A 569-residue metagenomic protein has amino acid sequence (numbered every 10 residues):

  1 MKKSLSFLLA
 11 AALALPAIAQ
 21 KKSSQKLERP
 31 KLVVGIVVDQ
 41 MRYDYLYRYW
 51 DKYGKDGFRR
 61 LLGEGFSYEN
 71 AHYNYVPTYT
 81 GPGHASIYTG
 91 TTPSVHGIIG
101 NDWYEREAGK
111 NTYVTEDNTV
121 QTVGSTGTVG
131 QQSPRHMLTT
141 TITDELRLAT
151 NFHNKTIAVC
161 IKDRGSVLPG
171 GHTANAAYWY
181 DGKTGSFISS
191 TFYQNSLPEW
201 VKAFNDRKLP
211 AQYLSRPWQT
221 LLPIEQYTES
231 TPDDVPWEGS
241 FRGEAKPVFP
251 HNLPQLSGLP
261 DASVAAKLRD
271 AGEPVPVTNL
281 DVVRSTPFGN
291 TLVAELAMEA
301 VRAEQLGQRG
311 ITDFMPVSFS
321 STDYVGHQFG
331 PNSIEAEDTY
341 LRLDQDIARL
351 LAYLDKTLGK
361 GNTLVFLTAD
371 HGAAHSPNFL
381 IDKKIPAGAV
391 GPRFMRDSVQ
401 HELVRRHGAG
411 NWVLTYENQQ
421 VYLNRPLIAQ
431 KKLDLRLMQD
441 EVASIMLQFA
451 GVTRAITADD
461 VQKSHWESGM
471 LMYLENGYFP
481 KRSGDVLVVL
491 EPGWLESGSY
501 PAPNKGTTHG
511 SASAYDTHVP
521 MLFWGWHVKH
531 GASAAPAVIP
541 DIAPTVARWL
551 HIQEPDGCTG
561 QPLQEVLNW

Functional and structural regions predicted by a protein language model:
Q20-F66: Active-site-proximal N-terminal segment of extracellular/periplasmic enzymes that hydrolyze or transfer
L46-V95, K155-V159: Short, structured active-site-proximal loop/turn typified by the sulfatase FGly-forming signature C/S-X-P-X-R
Y53, N70, P77-Y79, N101-Q131 (+8 more regions): Secreted, luminal/periplasmic, and some membrane-associated catalytic domains that remodel anionic oxygen-ester
L148, H153-C160, S166-P169, T228-G239 (+4 more regions): Active-site regions of oxyanion-processing enzymes, predominantly non-cytosolic
V167-A176, H251, S257-D281, S285 (+2 more regions): Active-site His/acidic residue clusters
A176-T291, L296: Long, well-ordered, tryptophan-enriched scaffold segments
V283-R309, T322-T363, D440-E441, I445 (+1 more regions): A long, amphipathic alpha-helix that forms part of the scaffold/cap immediately adjacent to metal-dependent active
V390-L433, G506-L550, W569: Substrate-binding rim/cap in mid-to-C-terminal beta-strand-loop elements of soluble/periplasmic
